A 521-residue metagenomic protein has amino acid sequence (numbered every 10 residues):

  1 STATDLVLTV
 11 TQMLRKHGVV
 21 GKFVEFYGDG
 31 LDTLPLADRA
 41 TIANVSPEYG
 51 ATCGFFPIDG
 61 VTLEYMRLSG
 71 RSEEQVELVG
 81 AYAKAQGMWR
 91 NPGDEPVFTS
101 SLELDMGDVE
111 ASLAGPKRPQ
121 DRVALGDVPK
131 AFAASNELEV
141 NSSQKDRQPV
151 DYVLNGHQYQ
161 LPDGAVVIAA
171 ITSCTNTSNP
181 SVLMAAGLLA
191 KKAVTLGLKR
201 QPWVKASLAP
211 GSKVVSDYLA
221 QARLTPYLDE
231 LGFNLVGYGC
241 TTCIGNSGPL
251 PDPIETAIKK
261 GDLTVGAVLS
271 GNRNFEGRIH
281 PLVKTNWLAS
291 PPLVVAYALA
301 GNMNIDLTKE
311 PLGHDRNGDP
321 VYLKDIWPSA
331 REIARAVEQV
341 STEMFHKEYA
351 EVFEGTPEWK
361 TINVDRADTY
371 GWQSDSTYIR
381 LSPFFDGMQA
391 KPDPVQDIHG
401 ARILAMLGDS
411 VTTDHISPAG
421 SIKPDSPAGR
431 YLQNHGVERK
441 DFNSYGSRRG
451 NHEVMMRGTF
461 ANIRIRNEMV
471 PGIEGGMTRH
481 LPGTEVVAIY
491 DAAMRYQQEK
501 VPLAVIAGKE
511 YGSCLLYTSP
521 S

Functional and structural regions predicted by a protein language model:
S1-Q75, L198-R200, G239-T242, N246-M344: Mobile "lid/hinge" segments at catalytic clefts and subdomain interfaces of large enzymes
T4-Q12, A40-P47, D59-R67, G80 (+10 more regions): Predominant activation on well-ordered alpha-helical scaffold segments within soluble catalytic domains
G21-E25, T52-F55, S101-E103, A165-A169 (+11 more regions): Structural motif
R71-S101: Long, well-ordered, tryptophan-enriched scaffold segments
Q86, R90-P96, G115-K117, H280 (+5 more regions): Intein/HINT protein-splicing elements and their conserved insertion hotspots or analogous self-processing inserts
W89, T225-G239: A glycine-rich helix N-cap at a beta->alpha junction
G107-R223, I362-L516: Non-catalytic terminal/interface segments that mediate subunit docking, oligomerization, and allosteric communication
Y517-S521: Conserved small/polar residues in nucleotide/adenosyl-binding loops
